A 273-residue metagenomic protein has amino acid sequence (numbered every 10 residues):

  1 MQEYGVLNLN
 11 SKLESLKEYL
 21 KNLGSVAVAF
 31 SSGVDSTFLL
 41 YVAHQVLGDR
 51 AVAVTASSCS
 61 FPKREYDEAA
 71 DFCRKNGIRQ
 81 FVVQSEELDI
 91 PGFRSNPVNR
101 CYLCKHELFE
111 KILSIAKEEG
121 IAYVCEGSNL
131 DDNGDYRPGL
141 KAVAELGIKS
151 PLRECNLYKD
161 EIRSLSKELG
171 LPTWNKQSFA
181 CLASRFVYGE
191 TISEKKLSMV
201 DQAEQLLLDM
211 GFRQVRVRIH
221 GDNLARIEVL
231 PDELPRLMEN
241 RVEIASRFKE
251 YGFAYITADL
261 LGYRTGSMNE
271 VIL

Functional and structural regions predicted by a protein language model:
Q2-E168, D209, A225, E243-F253 (+2 more regions): ATP-dependent adenylation/nucleotidyltransferase module used to activate substrates
V52, V217, D222-L230: Short, aliphatic-rich beta-strand segments
V124-E126, R153-K159, R163-L207, Q214-R216: Mid-to-C-terminal catalytic subdomains of enzymes that bind/position adenosyl phosphate moieties or nucleic-acid
S198, N240-V242: Charged helix-capping and loop-helix junction motifs
G211-I219, D259: C-terminal boundary motif of the adenylate-forming
E233-N240: Short, conserved charged micro-motifs
D259-G266: A short, acidic, flexible beta-alpha connecting loop/helix-capping segment that sits on the rim of active
G266-L273: Short, low-order "capping/linker" segments at domain edges
